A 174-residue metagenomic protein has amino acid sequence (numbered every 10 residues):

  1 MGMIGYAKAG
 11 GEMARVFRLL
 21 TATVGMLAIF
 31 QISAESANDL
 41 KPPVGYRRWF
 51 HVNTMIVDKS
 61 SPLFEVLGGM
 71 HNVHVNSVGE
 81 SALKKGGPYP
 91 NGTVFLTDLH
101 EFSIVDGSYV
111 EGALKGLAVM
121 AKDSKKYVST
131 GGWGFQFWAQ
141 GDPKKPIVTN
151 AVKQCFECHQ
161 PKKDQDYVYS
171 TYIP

Functional and structural regions predicted by a protein language model:
M1-M3: Methionine residue identity
Y6-T21: Bacterial N-terminal signal peptides that target proteins for export
K8-A9, I29, V57: Intrinsic disorder/low-complexity segments
L20-I29: Bacterial N-terminal signal peptides
F30-A37: Sec/Tat signal peptide C-region and signal peptidase I cleavage site
A37-G68, K85-P174: Sequence context surrounding c-type heme c attachment/ligation sites in exported
G69-E80: Short, structured beta-strand/loop micro-motifs enriched in basic residues and often containing a Trp
